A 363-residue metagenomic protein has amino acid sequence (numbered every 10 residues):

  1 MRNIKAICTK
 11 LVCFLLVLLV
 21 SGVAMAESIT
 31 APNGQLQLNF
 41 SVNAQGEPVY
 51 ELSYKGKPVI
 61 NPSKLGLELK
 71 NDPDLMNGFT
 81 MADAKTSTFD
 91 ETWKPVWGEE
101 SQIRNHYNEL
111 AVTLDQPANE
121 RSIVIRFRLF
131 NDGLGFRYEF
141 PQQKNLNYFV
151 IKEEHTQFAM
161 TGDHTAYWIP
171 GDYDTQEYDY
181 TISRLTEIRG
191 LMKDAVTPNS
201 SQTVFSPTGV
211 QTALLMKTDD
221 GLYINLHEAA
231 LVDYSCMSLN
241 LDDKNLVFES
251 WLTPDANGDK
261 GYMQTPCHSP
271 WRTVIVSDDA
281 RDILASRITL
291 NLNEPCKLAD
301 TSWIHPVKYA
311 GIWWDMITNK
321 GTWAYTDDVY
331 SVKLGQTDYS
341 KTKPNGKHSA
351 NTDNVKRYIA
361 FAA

Functional and structural regions predicted by a protein language model:
M1-V12: Bacterial N-terminal signal peptides that target proteins for export
K5, W97, S101, D172 (+4 more regions): Short, isolated positions within intrinsically disordered regulatory regions of eukaryotic proteins
K10-S21: Bacterial N-terminal signal peptides
V12-C13, E47, D353: Hydrophobic alpha-helical context, especially transmembrane and signal-peptide helices
G22-A26: Sec/Tat signal peptide C-region and signal peptidase I cleavage site
S28-A299: N-terminal accessory beta-strand-rich subdomains and adjacent acidic, glycine-rich linkers that precede catalytic cores
Q264-A363: An acidic-aromatic substrate-binding cleft motif
